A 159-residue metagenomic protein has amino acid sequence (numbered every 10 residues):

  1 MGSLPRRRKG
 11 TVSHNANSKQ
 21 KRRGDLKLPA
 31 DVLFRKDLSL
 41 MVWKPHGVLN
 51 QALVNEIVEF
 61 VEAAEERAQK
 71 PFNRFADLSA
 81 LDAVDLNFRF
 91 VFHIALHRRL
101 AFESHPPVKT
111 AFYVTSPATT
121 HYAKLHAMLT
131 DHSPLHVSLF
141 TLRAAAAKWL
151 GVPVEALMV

Functional and structural regions predicted by a protein language model:
G2-R7, S13-V159: Amphipathic, Lys/Arg-enriched alpha-helical "gate/interface" segment within cytosolic domains that mediates
